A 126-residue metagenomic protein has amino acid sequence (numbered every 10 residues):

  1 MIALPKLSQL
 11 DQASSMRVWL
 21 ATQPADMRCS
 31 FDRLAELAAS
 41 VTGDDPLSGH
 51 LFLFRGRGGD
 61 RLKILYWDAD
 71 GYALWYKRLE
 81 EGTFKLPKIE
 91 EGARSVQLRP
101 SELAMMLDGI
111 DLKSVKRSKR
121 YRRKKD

Functional and structural regions predicted by a protein language model:
M1-D126: Polybasic/polar functional segments that serve as interface/processing modules
